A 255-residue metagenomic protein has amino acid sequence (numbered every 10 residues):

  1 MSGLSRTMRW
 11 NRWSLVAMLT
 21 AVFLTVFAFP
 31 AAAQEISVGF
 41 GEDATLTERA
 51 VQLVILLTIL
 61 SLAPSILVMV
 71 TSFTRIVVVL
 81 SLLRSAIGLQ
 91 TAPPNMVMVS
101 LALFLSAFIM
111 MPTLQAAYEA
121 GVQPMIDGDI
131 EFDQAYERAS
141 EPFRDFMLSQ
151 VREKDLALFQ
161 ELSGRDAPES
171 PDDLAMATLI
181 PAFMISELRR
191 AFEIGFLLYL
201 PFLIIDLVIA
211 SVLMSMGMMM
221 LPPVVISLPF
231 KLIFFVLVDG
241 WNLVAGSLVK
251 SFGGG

Functional and structural regions predicted by a protein language model:
M1-A33: N-terminal secretory/membrane targeting signals
F29-G255: Hydrophobic alpha-helical segments and their helix-loop boundaries in membrane and membrane-proximal proteins
